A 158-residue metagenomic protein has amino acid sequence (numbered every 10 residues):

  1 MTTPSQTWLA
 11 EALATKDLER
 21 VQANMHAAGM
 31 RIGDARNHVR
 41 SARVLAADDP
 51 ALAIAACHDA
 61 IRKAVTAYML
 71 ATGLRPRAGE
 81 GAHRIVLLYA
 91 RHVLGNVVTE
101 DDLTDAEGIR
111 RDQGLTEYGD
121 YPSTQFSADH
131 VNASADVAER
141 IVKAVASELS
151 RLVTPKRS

Functional and structural regions predicted by a protein language model:
M1-S158: Terminal alpha-helical segments
